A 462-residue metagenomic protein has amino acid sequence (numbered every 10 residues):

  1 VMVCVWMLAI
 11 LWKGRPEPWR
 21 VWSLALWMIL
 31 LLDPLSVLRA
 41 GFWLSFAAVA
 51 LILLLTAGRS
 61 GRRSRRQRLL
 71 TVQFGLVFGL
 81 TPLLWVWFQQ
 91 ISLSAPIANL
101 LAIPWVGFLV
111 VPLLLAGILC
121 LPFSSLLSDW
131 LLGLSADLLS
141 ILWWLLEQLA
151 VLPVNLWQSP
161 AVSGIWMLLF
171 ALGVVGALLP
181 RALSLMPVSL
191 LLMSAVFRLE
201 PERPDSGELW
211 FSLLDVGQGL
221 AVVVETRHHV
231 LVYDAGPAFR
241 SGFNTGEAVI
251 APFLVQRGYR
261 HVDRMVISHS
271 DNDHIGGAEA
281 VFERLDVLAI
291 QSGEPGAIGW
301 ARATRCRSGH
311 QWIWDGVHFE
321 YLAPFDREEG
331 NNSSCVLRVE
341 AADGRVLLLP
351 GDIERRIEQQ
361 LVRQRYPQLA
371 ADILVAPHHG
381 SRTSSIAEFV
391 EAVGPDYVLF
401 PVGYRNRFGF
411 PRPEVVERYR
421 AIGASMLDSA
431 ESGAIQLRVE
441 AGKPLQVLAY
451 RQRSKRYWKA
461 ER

Functional and structural regions predicted by a protein language model:
V1-P96, S159-S206, E294, S384-E388 (+2 more regions): Hydrophobic alpha-helical transmembrane segments in multi-pass membrane proteins
L8-L11, W27-L38, E147-R264, G296-I373 (+2 more regions): Core dinuclear metal-dependent hydrolase active-site scaffold
G41, L80, L101, L138 (+13 more regions): Divalent metal-coordination and catalytic microenvironments
A50-V154, D396-P401: Alpha-helical transmembrane segments of multi-pass integral membrane proteins
V262-D273, L374-H378: Metallo-beta-lactamase
V266, L288-E294, Y397-V402: Short internal beta-strands
S270-R307: Active-site HxH/HxHxD metal-binding segment of metal-dependent hydrolases
Q360-A434: Cap/insert and terminal regions of metallo-dependent hydrolase folds
